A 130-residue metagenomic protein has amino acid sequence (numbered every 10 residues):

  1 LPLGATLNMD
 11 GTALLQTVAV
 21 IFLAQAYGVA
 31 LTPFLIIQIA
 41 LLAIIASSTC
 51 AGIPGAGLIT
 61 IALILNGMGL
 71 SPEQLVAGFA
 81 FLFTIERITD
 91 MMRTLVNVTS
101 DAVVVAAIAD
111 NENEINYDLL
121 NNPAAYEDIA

Functional and structural regions predicted by a protein language model:
L1-M9: Membrane-water interface at loop-to-transmembrane-helix junctions
M9-A19: Helical hairpin unit composed of two closely spaced alpha helices linked by a short loop
T17-A130: Transmembrane alpha-helical segments and their short flanking loops that form helix-hairpins/helix-helix interfaces
